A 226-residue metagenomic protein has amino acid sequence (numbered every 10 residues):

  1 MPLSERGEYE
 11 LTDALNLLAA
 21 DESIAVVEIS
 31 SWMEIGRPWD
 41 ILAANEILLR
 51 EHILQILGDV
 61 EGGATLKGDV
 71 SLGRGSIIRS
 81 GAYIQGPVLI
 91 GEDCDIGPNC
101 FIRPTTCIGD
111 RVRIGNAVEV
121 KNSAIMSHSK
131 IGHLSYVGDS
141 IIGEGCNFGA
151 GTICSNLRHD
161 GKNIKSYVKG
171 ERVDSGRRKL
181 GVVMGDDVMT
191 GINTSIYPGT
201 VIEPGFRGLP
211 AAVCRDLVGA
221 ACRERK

Functional and structural regions predicted by a protein language model:
M1-L48: Catalytic-core segments of class I nucleotidyltransferases/pyrophosphorylases that form NMP-activated intermediates
R6-E8, W32, G63, G151-C154 (+1 more regions): Generic secondary-structure boundary/loop-capping signal
I29-S30, G63, G81, D186: Fold-independent oxyanion-binding glycine-rich loops and adjacent beta-strand/coil segments at enzyme active sites
S30-M33, L66, Y136: Conserved short loop/turn motifs at secondary-structure junctions
L48-D69: Long, charged amphipathic helices and adjacent flexible linkers at domain junctions
T65-E119: Acidic, glycine-rich loop-and-beta core segments that form the ion-binding/anion-interacting portion of active sites
G115-K226: Glycine-rich hexapeptide-repeat left-handed beta-helix
